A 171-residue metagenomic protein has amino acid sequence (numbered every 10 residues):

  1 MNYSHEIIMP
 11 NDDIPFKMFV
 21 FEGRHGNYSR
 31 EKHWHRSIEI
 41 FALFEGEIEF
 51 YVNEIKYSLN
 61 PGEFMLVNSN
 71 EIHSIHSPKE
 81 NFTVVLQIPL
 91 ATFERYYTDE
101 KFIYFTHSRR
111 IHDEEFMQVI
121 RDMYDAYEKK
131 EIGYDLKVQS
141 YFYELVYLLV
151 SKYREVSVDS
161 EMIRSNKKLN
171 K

Functional and structural regions predicted by a protein language model:
M1-N60, Y104: Generic protein-terminus/edge-of-domain signal
L59-I72: Conserved metal-binding segment of the jelly-roll/cupin
S69-T92: Ligand-binding loop in jelly-roll beta-barrel domains
I88-I103: Conserved segment of winged-helix/HTH DNA-binding domains
D99-R121: Aromatic/histidine-rich interaction motifs
H112, K130-V138, E161, S165: Residue-level recognition of alpha-helical structural elements
E114-M117, D159-K171: A short, Lys/Arg-enriched amphipathic alpha-helix from helix-turn-helix/homeodomain DNA-binding modules
Y124-Y134, V146-V158, K171: Basic, amphipathic alpha-helical hairpins
